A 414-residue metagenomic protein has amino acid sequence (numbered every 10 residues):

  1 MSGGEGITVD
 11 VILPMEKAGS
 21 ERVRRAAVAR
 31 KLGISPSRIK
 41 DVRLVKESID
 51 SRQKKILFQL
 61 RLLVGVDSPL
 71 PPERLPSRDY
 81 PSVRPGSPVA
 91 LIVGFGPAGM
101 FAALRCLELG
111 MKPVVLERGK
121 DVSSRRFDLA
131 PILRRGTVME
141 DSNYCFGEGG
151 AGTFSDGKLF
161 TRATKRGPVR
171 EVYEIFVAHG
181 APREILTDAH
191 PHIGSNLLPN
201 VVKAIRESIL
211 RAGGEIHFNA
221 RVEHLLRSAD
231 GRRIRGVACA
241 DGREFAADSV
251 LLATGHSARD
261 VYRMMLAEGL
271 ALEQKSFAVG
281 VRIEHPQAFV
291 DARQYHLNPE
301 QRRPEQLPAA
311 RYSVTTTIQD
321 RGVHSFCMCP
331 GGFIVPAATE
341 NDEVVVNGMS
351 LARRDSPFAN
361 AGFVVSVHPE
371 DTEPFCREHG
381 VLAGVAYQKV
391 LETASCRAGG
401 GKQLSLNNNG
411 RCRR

Functional and structural regions predicted by a protein language model:
S2-F58, L62-F154, K158-R414: Residues forming the flavin
